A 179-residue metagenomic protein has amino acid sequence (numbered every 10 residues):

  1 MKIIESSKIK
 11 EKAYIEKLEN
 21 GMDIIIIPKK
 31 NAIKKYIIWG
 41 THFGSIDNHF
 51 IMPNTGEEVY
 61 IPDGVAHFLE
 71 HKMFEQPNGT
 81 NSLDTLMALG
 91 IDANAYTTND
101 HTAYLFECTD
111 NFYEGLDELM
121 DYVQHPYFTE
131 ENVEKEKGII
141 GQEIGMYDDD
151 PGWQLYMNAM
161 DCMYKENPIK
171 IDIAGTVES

Functional and structural regions predicted by a protein language model:
M1-N81: His/Glu-rich zincin catalytic helix
P77-S179: Acidic/histidine-enriched segments that form metal/cofactor-coordinating and catalytic pocket/exosite environments
